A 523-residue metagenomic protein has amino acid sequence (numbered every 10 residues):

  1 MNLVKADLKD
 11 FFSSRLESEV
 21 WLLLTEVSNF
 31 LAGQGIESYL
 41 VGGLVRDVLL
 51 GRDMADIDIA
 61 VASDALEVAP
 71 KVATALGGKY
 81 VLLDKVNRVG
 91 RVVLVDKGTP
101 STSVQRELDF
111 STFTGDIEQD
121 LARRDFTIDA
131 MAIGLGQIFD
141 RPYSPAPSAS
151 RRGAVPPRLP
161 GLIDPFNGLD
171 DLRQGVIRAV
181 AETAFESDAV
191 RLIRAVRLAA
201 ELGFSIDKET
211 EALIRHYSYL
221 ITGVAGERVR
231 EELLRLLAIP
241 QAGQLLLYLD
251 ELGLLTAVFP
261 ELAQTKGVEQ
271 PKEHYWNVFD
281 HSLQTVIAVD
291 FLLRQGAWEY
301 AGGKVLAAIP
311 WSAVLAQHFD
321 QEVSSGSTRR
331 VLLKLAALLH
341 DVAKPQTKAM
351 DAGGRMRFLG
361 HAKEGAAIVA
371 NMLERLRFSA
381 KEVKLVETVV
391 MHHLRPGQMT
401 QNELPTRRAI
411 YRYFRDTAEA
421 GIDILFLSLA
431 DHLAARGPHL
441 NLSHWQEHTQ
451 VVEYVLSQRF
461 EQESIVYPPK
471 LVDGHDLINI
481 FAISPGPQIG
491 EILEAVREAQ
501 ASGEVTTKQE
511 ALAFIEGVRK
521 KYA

Functional and structural regions predicted by a protein language model:
M1-A523: Catalytic cores of the polymerase beta-like nucleotidyltransferase superfamily and closely associated nucleotide
